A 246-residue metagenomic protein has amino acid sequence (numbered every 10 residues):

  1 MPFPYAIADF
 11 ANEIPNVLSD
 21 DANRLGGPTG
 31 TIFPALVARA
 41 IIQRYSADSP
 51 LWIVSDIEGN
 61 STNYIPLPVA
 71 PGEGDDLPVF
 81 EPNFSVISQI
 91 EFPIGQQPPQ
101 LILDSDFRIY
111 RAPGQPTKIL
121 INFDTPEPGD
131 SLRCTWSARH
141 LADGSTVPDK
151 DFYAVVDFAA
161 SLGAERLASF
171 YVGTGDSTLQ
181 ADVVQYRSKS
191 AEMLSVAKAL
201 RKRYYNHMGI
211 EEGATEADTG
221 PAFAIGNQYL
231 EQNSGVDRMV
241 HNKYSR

Functional and structural regions predicted by a protein language model:
M1-R246: Glycine-enriched, solvent-exposed interface loops adjoining structured elements
